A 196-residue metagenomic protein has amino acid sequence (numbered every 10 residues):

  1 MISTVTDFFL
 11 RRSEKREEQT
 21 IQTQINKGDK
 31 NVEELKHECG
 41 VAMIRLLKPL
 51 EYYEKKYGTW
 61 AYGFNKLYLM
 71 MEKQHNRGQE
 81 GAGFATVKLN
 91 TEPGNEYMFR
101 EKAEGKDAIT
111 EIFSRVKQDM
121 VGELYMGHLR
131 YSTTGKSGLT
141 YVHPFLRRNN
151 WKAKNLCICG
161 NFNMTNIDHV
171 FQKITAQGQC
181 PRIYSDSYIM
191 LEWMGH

Functional and structural regions predicted by a protein language model:
I2-H196: Conserved short alpha-helical segments that host acidic/polar catalytic motifs at enzyme active sites
